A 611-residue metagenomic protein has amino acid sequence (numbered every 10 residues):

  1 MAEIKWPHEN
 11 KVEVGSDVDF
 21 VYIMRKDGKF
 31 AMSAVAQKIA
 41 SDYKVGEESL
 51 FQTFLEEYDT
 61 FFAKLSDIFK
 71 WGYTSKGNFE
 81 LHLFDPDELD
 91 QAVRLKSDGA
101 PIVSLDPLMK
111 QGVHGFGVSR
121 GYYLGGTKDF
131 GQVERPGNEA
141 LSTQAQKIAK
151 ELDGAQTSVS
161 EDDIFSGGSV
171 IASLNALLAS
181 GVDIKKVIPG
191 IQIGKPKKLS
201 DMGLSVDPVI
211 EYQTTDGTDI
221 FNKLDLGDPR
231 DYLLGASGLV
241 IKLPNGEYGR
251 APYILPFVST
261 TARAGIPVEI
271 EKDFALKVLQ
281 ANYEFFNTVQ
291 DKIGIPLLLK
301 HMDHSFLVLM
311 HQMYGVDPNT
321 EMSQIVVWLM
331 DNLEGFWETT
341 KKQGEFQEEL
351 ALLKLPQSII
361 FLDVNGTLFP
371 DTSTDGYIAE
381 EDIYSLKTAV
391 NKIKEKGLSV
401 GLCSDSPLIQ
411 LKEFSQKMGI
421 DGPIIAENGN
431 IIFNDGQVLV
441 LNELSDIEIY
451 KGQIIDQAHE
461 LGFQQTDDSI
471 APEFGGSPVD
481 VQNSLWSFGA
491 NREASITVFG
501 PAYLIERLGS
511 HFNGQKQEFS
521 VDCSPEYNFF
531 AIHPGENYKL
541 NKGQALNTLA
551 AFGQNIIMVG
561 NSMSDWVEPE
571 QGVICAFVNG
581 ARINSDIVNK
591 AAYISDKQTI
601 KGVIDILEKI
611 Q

Functional and structural regions predicted by a protein language model:
A2-T127, N175-L350: PRPP-dependent phosphoribosyltransferase catalytic core
D106-L108, L124-Q132, P423-I432, V521-F529: A short, structured active-site edge motif that brings together acidic residues
H114-A155, E443, I454: A broadly used, surface-exposed interaction patch
V159-S160, L353-G376, L402, P569: Asp-based phosphoryl-transfer active-site loop
A176-S180, T372-K392, F577: Basic, amphipathic juxtamembrane/active-site segments that coordinate anionic phosphate or diphosphate groups
L355, I383, E536-Q611: Mg2+-dependent phosphoryl-transfer enzymes with acidic/Ser/Thr/Gly-rich catalytic loops
E381-G475, V479: Active-site phosphate-binding/coordination module
Q457-Q571: Conserved acidic, metal-coordinating active-site core of Asp-based, Mg2+-dependent phosphoryl-transfer enzymes
